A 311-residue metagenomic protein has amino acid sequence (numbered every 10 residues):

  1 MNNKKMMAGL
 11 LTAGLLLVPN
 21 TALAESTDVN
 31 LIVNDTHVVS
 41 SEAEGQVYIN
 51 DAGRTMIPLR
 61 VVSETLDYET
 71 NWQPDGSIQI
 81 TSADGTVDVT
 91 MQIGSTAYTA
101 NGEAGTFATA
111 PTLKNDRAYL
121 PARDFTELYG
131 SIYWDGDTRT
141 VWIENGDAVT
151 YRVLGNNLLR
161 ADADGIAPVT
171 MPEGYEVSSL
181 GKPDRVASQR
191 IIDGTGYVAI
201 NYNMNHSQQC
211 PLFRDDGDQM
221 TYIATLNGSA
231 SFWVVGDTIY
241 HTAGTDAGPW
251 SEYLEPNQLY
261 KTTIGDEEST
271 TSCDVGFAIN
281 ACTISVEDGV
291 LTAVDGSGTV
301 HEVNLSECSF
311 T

Functional and structural regions predicted by a protein language model:
N2-L10, G14-T170, Y175-E176, R214 (+4 more regions): Primary recognition of N-terminal secretory signal peptides and signal-anchoring hydrophobic helices
T150-G155, G181-I191: Beta-strand-rich domains and repeat architectures in extracellular enzymes and scaffolds, especially beta-propellers
R152-V153, N203-Q209, P249-P256: Short, solvent-exposed loop/turn segments at conserved positions within beta-propeller repeat blades
G165, V186-R190, Y202-M204, N227 (+2 more regions): N-terminal secretory targeting and juxtamembrane "stalk" segments of secreted and cell-surface proteins
S251-L254, K261-T262, E267-T270: Class I S-adenosyl-L-methionine-dependent methyltransferase catalytic core
